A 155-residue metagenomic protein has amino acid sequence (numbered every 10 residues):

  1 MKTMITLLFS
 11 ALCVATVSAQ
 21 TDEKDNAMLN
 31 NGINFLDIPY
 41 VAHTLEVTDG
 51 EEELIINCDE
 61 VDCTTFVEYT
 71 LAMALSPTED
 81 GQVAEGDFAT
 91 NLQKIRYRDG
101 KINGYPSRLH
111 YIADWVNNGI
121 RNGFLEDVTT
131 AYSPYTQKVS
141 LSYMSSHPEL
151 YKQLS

Functional and structural regions predicted by a protein language model:
M1-M4, M28, M73, M144: Detector for methionine-enriched segments
M1-Q20: Bacterial Sec-dependent N-terminal signal peptides
L12, N31-N34, F66-T70: Residue-level detector of alpha-helical secondary structure
D25-Y40, L45-E46: Sequence/structural signature of beta-propeller domains
Y40-S155: Acidic/His-rich structured neighborhood in mature extracellular/periplasmic domains
